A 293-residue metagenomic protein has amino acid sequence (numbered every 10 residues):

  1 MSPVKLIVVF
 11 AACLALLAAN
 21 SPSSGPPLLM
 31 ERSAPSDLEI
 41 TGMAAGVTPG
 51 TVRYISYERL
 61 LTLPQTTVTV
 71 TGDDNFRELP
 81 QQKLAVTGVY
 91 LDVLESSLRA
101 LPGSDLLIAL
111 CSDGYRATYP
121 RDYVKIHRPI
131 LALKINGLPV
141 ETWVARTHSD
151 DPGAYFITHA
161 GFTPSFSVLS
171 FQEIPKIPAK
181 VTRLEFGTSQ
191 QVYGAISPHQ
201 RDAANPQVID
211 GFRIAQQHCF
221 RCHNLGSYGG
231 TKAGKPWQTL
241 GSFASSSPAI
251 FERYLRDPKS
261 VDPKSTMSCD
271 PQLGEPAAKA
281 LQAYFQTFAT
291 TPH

Functional and structural regions predicted by a protein language model:
M1-L6: Positively charged n-region of N-terminal signal peptides that target proteins for export
I7-L17: Bacterial N-terminal signal peptides
A12, T290-H293: Long, contiguous alpha-helical scaffold regions
S21-D210, Q217, Y228, P236 (+1 more regions): N-terminal intrinsically disordered, low-complexity segments enriched in P/E/S/T
V89-V93, I209-F220, A249, R253 (+2 more regions): Solvent-exposed, polar/charged alpha-helical surfaces in well-ordered, non-transmembrane soluble domains, broadly
S104, C219, K232, D262-K264: Short secondary-structure junction motifs
F212, F220, N224-Y254: Gly/Gly-Pro-rich "capping" loops immediately C-terminal to redox-active cysteine motifs in periplasmic/lumenal
Q238-T291: Extracytoplasmic electron-transfer domains, predominantly the class I c-type cytochrome c fold
